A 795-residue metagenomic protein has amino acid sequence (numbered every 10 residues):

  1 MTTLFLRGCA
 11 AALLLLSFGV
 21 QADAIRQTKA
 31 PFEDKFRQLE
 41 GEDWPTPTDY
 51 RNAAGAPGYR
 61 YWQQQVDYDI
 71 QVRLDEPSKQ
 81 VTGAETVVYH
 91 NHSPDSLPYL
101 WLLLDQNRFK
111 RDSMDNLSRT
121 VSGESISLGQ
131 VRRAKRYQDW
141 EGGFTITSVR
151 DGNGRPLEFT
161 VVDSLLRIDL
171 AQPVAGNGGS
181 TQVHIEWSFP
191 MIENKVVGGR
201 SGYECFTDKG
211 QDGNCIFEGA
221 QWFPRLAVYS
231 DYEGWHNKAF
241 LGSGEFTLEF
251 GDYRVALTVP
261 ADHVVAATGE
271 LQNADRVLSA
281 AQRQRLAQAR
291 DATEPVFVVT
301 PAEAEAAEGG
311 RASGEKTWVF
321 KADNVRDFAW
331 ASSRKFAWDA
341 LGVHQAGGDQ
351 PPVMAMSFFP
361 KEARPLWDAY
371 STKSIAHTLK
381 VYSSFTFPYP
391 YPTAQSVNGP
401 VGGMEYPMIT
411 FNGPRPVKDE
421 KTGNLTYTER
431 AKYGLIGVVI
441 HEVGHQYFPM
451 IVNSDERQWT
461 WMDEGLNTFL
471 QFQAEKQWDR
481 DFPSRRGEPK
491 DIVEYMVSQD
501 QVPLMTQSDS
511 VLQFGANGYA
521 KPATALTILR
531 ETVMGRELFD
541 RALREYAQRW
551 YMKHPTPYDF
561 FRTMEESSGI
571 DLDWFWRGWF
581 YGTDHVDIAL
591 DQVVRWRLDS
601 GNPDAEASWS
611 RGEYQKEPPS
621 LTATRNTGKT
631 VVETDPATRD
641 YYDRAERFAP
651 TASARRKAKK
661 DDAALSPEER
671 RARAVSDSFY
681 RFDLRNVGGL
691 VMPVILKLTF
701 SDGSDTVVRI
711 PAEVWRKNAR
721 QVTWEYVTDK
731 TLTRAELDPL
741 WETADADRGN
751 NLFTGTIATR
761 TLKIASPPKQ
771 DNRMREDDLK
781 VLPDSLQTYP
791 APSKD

Functional and structural regions predicted by a protein language model:
V20, F32-A53, V66, F320 (+3 more regions): Hydrophobic alpha-helical and helix-loop surface patches within well-folded domains that function as non-catalytic
A24-L103, A525: Early extracytoplasmic/domain-onset interaction patches
I25, Q71, Q80, H90 (+6 more regions): A surface-exposed beta-strand-loop module
P77, R549-D795: Beta/coil-rich, acidic/histidine-enriched accessory regions frequently appended to metallopeptidases
E85-V87, N91, L104-Q106, G179-E193 (+3 more regions): Short, hydrophobic/aromatic-enriched beta-strand segments in well-ordered soluble domains
L97-G154, D262-H263, T699-R709, V727: Solvent-exposed beta-hairpin/edge-strand motifs
D112-I126, S188-E249, Y253, A274 (+2 more regions): Glycine/proline-rich low-complexity spacer/linker segments in large multi-domain proteins
Q221-W235, L241-I440, F469: Hydrophobic helix-coil surface modules that form long, contiguous segments used for peptide/substrate interaction
